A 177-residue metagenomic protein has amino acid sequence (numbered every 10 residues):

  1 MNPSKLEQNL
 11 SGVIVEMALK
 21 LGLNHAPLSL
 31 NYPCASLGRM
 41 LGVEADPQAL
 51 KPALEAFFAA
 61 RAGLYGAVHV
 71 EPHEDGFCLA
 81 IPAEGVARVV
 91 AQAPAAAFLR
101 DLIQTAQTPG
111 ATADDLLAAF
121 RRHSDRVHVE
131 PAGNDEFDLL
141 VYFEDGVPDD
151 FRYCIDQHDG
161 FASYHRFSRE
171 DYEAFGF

Functional and structural regions predicted by a protein language model:
N2-L30: Positively charged, polyanion-binding regions of nucleic-acid-associated proteins
N24-V43, F98-A106: Short glycine-rich, basic-tinged beta-strand/loop micro-motifs
L28, G38-A67: Charge-enriched amphipathic alpha-helical scaffolds
A60-Q92, F161: Charged low-complexity interaction tracts in eukaryotic proteins
A95-R126: Short helix/turn-capping signatures at newly exposed starts of structured segments
D114-R152: A cross-family detector of function-defining hotspots
D149-A162: A short, surface-exposed beta-strand/turn
G160-F177: A short, surface-exposed interaction/processing loop segment used at functional sites
